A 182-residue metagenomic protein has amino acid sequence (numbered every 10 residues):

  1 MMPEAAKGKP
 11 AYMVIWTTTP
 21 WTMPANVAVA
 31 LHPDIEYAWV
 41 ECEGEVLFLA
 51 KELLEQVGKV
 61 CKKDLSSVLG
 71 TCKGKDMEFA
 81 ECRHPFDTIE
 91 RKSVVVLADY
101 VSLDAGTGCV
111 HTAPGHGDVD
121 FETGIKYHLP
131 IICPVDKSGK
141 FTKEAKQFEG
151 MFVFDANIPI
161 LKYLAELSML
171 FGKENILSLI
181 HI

Functional and structural regions predicted by a protein language model:
M1-P24, R91, Y100, D104-I180: Residue patterns forming the tRNA-binding/recognition surfaces of aminoacyl-tRNA synthetases and related DALR
A25-D136, S168: Catalytic alpha/beta core of large soluble enzyme barrels
